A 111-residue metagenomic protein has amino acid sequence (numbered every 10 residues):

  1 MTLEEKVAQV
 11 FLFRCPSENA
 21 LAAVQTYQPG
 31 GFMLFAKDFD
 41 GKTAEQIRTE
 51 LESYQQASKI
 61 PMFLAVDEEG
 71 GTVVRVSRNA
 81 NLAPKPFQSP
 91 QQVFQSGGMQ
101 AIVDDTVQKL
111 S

Functional and structural regions predicted by a protein language model:
M1-N19, E69: Boundary/entry segment of secreted carbohydrate-active catalytic domains
T26-S111: Enzymes and membrane/adaptor proteins characterized by extended Gly/Ser/Thr/Asp/Glu-rich, aromatic-dotted
